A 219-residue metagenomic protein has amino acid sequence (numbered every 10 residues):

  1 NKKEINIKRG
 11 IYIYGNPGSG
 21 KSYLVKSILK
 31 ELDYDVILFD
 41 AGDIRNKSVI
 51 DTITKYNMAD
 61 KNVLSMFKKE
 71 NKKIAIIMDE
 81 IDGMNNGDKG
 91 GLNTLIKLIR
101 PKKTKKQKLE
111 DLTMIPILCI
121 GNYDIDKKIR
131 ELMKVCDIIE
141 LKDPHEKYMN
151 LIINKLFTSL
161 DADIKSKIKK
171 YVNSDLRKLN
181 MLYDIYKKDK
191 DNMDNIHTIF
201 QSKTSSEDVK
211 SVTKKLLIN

Functional and structural regions predicted by a protein language model:
N1-R9, Y56-V63: Pre-Walker A (pre-P-loop) alpha-helix and adjacent loop at the N terminus of AAA/AAA+ ATPase modules, a conserved
K3-F39: Walker A/P-loop
D40-I218: Non-catalytic interfacial helical region
